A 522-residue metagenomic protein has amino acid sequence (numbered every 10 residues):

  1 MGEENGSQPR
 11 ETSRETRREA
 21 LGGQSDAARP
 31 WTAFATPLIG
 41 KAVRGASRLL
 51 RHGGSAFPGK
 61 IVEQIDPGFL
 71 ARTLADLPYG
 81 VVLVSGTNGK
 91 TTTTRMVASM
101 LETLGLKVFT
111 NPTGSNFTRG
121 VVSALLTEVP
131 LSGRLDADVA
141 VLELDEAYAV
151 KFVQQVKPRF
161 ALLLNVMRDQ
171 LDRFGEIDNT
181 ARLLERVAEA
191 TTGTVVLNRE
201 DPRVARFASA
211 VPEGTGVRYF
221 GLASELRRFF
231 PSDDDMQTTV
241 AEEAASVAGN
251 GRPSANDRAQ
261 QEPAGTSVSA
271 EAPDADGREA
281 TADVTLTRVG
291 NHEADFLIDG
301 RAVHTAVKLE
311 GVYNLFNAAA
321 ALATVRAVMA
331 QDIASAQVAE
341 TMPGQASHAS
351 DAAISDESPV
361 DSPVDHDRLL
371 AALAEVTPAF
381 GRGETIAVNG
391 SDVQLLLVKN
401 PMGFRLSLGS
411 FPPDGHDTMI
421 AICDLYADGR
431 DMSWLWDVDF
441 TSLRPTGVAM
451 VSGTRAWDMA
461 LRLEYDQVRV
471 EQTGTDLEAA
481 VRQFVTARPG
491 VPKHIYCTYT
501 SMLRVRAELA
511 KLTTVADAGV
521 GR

Functional and structural regions predicted by a protein language model:
M1-R48, G53-S55, T215-G216, S254 (+5 more regions): ATP-dependent carboxylate-amine ligase
G2-G6, R10, R14-G216, P253 (+1 more regions): Phosphate-binding loop of NTP-binding sites
E3, L163, M167-V388: Acidic, Mg2+-coordinating active-site environments of NTP-dependent enzymes
T87, P112-T113, E143-D145, N165-V166 (+10 more regions): Fold-independent oxyanion-binding glycine-rich loops and adjacent beta-strand/coil segments at enzyme active sites
T94-S99, L322, A460, R506: A generic structural signal for short, well-ordered alpha-helical segments in conserved domains
V97, L101, V121-L125, A318-V328 (+1 more regions): Buried hydrophobic packing segments
G120, K151-F152, D172-R173, A205-A208 (+5 more regions): Short glycine-/acidic-enriched loop or helix-start segments at secondary-structure transitions that form or flank
G120, R227-S232, L396, V481-V485: Short, solvent-exposed polar/charged micro-motifs at secondary-structure junctions
